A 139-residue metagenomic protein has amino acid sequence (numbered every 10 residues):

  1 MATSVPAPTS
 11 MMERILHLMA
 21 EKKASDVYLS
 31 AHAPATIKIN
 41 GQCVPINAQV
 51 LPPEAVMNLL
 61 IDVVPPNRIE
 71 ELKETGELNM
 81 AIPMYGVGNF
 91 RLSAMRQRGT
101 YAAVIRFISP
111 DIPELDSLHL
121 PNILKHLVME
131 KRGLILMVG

Functional and structural regions predicted by a protein language model:
A2-V138: N-terminal "pre-motor" subdomain/linker immediately upstream of P-loop NTPase catalytic cores
